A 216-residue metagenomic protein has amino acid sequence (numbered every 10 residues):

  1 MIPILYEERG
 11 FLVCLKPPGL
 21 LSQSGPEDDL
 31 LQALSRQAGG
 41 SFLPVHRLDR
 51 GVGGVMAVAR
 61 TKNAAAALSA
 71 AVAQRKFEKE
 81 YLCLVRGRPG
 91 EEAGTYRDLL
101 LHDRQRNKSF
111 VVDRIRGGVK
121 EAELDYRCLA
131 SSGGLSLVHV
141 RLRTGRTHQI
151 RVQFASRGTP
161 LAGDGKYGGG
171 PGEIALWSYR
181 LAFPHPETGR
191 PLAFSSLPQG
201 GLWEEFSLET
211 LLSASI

Functional and structural regions predicted by a protein language model:
M1-E123, A130-G133, F154, A175 (+1 more regions): RNA pseudouridine synthases
L15, R151, S195-L197: Short linear motifs in exposed loops
L30, H102, G133-F183, W203: Pseudouridine synthase
A57, L82, R97, D125 (+4 more regions): Beta-strand secondary-structure signal
R86, L129, R141, P184-P186: A generic structural motif
A182-T188, Q199-G200: Non-heme Fe(II)/2-oxoglutarate
